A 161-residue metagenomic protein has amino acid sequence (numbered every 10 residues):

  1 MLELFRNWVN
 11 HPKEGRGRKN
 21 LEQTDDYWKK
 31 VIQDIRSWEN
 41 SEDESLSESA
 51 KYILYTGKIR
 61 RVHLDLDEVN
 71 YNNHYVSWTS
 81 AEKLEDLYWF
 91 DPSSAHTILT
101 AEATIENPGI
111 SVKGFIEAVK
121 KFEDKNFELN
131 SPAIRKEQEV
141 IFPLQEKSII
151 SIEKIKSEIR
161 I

Functional and structural regions predicted by a protein language model:
M1-G57, L66-I161: Conserved NAD+-utilizing ADP-ribose enzyme module
